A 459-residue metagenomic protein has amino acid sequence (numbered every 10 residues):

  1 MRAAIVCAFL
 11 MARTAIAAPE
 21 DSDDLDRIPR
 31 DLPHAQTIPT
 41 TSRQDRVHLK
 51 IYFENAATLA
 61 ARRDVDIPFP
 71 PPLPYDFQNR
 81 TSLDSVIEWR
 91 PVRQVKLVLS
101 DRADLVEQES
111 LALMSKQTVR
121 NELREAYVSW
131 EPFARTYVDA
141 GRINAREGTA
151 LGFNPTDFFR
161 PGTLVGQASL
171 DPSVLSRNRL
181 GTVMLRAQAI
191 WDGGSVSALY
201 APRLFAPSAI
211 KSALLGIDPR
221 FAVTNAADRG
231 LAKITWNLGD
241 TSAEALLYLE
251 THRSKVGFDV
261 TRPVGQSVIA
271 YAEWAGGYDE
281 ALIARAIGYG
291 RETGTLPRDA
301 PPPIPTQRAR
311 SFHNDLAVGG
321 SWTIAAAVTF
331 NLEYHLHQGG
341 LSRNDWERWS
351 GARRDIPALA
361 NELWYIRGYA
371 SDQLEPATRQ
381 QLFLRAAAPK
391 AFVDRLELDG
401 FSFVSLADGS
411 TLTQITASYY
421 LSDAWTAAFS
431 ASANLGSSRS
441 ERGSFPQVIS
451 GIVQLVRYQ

Functional and structural regions predicted by a protein language model:
A15-Y75, D84-V86, R90: N-terminal periplasmic/intermembrane-space "pro-region" immediately following the signal or transit peptide
L49-F53, L99, A140, A187 (+11 more regions): Membrane-embedded beta-strand positions of outer-membrane beta-barrel proteins
N55-R63, P91, D101-E107, R142-R146 (+10 more regions): Transmembrane beta-strands of outer-membrane beta-barrel pores
Y75-T81, V119-R124, R179-V183, I190 (+7 more regions): Residues that define the transmembrane beta-barrel architecture of outer-membrane proteins
V86-F205, W236-N237, G436: Outer membrane beta-barrel
V92-Q94, D240, E250, T261-F403: Detector for outer-membrane/organellar transmembrane beta-barrel domains, recognizing the amphipathic beta-strand
R93-L97, R135-V138, G193-A198, F205 (+5 more regions): Repeated loop/turn-to-beta-strand initiation elements of outer-membrane beta-barrel proteins
L382-A386, A431, F445-Q459: Outer-membrane beta-barrel "beta-signal"
